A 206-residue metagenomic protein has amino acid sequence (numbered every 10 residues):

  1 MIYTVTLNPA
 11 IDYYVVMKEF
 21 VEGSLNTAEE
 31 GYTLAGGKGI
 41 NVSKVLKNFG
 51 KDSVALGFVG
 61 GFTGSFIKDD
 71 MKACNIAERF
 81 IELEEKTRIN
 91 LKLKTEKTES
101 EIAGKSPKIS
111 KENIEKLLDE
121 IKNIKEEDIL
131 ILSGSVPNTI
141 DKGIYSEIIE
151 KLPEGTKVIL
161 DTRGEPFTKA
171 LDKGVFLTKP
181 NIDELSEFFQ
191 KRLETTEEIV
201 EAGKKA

Functional and structural regions predicted by a protein language model:
M1-G23, Y32: Positively charged, low-complexity intrinsically disordered leader regions
T4-L7, F80, I131-L132, V158-T162 (+1 more regions): General beta-strand structural signal in soluble alpha/beta enzymes
V5-P9, F58-G61, L83, S135 (+1 more regions): Cofactor-binding loop segments of dinucleotide-utilizing enzymes, especially the Rossmann-like FAD- and NAD(P)+-binding
T27-K86: Substrate-binding N-lobe of the ribokinase-like
L93-E126: Conserved phosphate-binding/catalytic loop of the ribokinase/pfkB sugar-kinase fold
P107-S110, V136-I140, P166-T168: Short, small-residue-enriched loops and turns at beta-alpha junctions that line or gate enzyme active sites
E127-P137: Short acidic, glycine-rich surface-loop motifs adjacent to enzyme active sites
G143-A206: Conserved phosphate/ATP/ADP-binding segment of small-molecule kinases
